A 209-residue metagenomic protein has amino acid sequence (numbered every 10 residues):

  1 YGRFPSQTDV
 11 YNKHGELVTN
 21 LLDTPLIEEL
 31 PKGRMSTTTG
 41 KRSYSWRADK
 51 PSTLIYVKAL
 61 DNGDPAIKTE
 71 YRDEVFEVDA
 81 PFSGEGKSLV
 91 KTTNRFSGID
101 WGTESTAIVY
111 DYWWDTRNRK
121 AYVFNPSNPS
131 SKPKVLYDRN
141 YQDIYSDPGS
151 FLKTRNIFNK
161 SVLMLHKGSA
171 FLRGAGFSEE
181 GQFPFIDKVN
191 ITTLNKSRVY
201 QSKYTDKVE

Functional and structural regions predicted by a protein language model:
Y1-E209: Peripheral, non-catalytic segments that deliver or gate enzyme domains
